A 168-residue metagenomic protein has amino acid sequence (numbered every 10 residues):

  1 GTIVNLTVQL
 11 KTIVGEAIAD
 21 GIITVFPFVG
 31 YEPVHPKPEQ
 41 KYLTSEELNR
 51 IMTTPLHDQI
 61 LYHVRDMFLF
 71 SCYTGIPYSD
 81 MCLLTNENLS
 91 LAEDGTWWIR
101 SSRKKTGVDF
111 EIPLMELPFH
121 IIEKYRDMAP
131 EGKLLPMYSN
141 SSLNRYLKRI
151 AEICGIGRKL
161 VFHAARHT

Functional and structural regions predicted by a protein language model:
G1-V4, S79, K133, L160: Short, solvent-exposed positions on alpha-helices
V4-V8, A19-Y78, C82, M128 (+1 more regions): Basic, Lys/Arg- and aromatic-enriched nucleic-acid-binding interface segment
L10-A17, Y125: Hydrophobic recognition helices of helix-based DNA-binding modules
A17-F26, I153-K159: Surface-exposed helix-capping loop/turn segments at secondary-structure junctions
I22, E32-K41, E47, T74 (+1 more regions): Conserved tyrosine-mediated DNA breakage-rejoining catalytic core shared by Y-recombinases
T53-L56, C72, C82, N86-S90 (+3 more regions): Hydrophobic alpha-helix feature that most strongly marks membrane-spanning transmembrane helices and their immediate
H57-D58, I112, R126-M137, N144-T168: Short, basic (Lys/Arg/His-rich) helix/loop patches that form interaction surfaces in the mid-to-C-terminal regions
